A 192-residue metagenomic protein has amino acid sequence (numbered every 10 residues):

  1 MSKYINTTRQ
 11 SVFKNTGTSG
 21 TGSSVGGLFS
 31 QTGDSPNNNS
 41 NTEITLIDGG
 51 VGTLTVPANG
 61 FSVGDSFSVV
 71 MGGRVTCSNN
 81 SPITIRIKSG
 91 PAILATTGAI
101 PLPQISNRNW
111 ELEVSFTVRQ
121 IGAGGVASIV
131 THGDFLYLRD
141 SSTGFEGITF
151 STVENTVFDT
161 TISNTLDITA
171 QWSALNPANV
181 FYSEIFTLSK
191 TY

Functional and structural regions predicted by a protein language model:
K3, T7-Y192: Surface-exposed molecular-recognition determinants
